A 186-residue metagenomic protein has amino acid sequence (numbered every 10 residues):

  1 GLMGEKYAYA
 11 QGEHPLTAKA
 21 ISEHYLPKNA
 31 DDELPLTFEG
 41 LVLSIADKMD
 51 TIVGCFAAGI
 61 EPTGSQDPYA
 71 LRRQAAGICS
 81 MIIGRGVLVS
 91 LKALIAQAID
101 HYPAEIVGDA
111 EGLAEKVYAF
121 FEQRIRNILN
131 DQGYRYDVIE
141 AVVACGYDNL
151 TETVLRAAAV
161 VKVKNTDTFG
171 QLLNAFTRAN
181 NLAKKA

Functional and structural regions predicted by a protein language model:
G1-A186: Amphipathic alpha-helical "coupling" segments that flank catalytic cores
